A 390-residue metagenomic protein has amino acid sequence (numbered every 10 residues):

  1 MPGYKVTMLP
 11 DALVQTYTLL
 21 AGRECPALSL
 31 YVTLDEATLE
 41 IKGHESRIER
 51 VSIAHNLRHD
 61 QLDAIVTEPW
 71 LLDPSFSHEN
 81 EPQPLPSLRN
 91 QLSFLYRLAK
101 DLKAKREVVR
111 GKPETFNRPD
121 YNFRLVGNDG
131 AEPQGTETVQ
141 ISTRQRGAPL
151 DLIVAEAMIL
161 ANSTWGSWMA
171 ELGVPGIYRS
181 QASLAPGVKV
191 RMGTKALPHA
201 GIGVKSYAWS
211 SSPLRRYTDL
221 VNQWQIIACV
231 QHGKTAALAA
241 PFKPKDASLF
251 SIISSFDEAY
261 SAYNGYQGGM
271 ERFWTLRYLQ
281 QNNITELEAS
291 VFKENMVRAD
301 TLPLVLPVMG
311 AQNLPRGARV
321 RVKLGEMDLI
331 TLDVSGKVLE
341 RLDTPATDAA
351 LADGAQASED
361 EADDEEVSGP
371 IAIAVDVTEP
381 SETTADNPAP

Functional and structural regions predicted by a protein language model:
M1-A318, M327-V334, A352-P390: Electropositive polyanion-binding surfaces
R321: Conserved nucleotide-binding/hydrolysis modules and their immediate coupling elements across P-loop/ASCE NTPase motors
G336-A346: Short, compositionally biased
